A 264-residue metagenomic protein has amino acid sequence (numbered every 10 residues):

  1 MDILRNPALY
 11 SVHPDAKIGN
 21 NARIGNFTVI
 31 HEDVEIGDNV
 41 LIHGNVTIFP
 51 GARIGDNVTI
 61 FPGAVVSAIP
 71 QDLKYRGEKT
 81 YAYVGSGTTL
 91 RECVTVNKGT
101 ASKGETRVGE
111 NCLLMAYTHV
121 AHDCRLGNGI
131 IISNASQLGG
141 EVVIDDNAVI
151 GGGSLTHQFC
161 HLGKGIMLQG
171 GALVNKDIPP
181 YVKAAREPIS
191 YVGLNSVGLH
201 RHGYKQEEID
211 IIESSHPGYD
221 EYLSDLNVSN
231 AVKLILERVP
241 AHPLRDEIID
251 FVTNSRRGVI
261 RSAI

Functional and structural regions predicted by a protein language model:
M1-L9, P14-D15, N20-N21, N57 (+6 more regions): Terminal amphipathic alpha-helical/low-complexity segments used for targeting or macromolecular assembly
L4-A185, I189-S190: Structural signal for interior beta-strand "rungs" in well-ordered beta-sheet cores of soluble enzyme domains
